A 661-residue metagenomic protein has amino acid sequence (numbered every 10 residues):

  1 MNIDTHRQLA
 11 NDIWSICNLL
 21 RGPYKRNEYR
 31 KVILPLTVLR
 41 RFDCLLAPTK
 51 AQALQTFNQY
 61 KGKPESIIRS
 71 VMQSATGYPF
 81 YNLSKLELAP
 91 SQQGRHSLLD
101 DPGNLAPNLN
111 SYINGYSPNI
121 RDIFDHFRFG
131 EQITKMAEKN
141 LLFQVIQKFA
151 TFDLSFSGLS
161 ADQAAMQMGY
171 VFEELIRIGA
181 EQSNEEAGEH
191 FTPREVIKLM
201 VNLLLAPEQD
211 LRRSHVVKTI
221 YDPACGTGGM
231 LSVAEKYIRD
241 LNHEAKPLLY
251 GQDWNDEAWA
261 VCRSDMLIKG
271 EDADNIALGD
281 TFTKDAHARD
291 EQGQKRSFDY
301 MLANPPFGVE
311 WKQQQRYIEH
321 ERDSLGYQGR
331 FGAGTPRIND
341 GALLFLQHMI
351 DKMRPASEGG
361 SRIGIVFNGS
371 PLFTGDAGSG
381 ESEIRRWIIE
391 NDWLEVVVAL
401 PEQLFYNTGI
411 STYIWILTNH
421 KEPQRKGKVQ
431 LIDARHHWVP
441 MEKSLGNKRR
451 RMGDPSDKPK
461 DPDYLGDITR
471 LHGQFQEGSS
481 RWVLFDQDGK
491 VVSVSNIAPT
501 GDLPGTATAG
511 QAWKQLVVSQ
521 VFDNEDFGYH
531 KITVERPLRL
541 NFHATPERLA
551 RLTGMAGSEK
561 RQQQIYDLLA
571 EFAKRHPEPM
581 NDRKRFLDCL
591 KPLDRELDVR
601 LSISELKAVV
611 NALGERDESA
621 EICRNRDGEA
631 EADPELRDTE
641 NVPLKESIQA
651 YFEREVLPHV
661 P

Functional and structural regions predicted by a protein language model:
M1-Q209, N275-A286, A399-E402, K426-D433 (+3 more regions): Non-catalytic, mostly N-terminal accessory regions of nucleic-acid modification and defense proteins
D4, K295-P661: A conserved structural/catalytic subdomain of Rossmann-like adenosyl-cofactor enzymes
N18, S157, E181-A187, I220 (+4 more regions): Glycine- and acidic
N27-Y29, H215, I410: Short Gly/Ser/Thr- and Asp/Glu-enriched loop/turn motifs at secondary-structure junctions
L46, I238, N242, M353: Active-site catalytic pocket residues across diverse enzymes, especially alpha/beta-hydrolases
T56-Q73, D222-C225, G229, A260 (+1 more regions): Short, mixed-charge aromatic SLiMs
A187-A303, F307-E319, S324, L343 (+4 more regions): Conserved S-adenosyl-L-methionine
